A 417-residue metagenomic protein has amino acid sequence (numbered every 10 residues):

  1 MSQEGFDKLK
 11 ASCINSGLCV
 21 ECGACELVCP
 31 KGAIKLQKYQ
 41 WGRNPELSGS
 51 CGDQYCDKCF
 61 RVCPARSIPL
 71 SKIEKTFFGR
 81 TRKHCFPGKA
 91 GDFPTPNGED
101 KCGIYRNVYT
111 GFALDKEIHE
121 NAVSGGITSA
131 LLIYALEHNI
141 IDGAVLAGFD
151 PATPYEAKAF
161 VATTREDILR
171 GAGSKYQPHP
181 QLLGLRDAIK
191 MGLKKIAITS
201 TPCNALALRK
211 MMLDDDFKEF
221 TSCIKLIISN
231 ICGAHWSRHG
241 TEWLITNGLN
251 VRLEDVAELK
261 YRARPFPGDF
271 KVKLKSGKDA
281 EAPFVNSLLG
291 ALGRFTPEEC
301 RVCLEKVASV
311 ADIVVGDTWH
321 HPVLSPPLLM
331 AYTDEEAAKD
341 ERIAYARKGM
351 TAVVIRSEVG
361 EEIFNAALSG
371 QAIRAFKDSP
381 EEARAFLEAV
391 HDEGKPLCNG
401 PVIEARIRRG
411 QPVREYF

Functional and structural regions predicted by a protein language model:
S2-F6, S16-L18, A24-N44, C56-G88 (+1 more regions): Iron-sulfur cluster-binding cysteine motifs and their immediate structural context in ferredoxin-like electron-transfer
E4-L9, C13-S16, P45-C51, A282-A291: Short, intrinsically disordered, charge-biased short linear motifs at domain edges
K58, R66-T128, L132: Electropositive, gly/pro-rich neighborhoods at or near active sites that engage anionic ligands
A122, I127-L136, I140-M191: Portal/gating segments that form or line small-molecule/metal binding sites
V123-I127, P151, I198-L208, A234-W236: Gly/Ser/Thr-rich loops at beta-strand to alpha-helix junctions that form or flank small-molecule/cofactor-binding
I141-D142, L249-F417: Long, compositionally biased charged/polar accessory segments in the mid-to-C-terminal portions of proteins
D214-S229: A short alpha->loop->secondary-structure connector
N230-W243, P265-P267: Short, conserved secondary-structure transition motifs
